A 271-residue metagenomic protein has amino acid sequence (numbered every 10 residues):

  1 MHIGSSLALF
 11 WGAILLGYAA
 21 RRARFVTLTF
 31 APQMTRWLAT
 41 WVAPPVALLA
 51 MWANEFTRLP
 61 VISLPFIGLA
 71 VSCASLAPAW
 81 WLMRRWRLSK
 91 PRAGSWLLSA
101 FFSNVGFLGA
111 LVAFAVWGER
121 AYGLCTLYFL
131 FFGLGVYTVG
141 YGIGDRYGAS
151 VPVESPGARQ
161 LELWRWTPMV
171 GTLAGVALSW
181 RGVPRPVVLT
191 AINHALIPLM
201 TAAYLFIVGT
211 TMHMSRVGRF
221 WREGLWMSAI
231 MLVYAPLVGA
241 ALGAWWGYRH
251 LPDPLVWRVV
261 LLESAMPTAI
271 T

Functional and structural regions predicted by a protein language model:
M1-T271: Alpha-helical transmembrane segments of multi-pass small-molecule/ion transporters
